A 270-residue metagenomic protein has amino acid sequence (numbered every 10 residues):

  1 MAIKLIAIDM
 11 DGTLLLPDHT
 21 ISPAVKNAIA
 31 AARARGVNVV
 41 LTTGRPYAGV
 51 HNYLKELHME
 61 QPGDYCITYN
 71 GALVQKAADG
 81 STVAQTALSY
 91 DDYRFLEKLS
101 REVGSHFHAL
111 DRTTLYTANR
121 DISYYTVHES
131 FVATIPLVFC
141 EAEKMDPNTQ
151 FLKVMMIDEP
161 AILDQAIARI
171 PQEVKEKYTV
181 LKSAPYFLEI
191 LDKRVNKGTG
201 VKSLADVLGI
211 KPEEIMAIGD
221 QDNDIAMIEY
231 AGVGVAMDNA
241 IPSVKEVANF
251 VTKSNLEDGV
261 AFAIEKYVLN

Functional and structural regions predicted by a protein language model:
M1-L5, S22, E189-N270: Mg2+-dependent phosphoryl-transfer enzymes with acidic/Ser/Thr/Gly-rich catalytic loops
K4-P17: Asp-based phosphoryl-transfer active-site loop
P23-Y124: Active-site phosphate-binding/coordination module
V25, V50-L54, A166, I170 (+3 more regions): Hydrophobic packing residues within well-ordered alpha-helices of enzyme cores
A32, T43, N70, V154 (+3 more regions): Residue-level signal for inorganic ion chemistry
G36-V40, D64, K153, E213-E214 (+1 more regions): Short active-site oxyanion
P62, N70, V174-E176, Y230-A231 (+1 more regions): Short, structured coil segments at secondary-structure junctions
L99, V103-I218, N239: Conserved acidic, metal-coordinating active-site core of Asp-based, Mg2+-dependent phosphoryl-transfer enzymes
